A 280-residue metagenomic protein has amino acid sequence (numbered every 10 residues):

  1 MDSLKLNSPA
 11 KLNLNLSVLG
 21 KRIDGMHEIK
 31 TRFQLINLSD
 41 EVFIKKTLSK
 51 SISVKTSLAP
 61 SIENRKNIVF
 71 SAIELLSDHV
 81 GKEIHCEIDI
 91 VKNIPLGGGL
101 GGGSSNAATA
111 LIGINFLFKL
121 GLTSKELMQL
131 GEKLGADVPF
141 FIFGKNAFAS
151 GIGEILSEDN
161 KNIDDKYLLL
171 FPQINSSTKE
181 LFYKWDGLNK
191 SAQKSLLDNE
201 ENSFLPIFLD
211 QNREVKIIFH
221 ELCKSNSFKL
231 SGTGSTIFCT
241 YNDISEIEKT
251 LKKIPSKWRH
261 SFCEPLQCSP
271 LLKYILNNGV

Functional and structural regions predicted by a protein language model:
M1-G97, F116-M128, S150-I152, N160 (+1 more regions): ATP-binding N-lobe of GHMP and related small-molecule kinases
D2-S8, N13-T31, L120-S227, T240-V280: ATP-dependent small-molecule kinase catalytic core of the GHMP/sugar-kinase superfamily and closely related
L35-N37, I174, G232-G234: A generic beta-sheet turn/junction motif
F43, D89, K229, S261-E264: Residues embedded in well-ordered beta-strands within globular domains across many folds
E63, G101, L209: Charge-dense, low-complexity intrinsically disordered segments
I73-S77, N115, F219, L251-I254: Conserved hydrophobic residues forming the short capping helix/wall of the S-adenosyl-L-methionine
D89-F118, A136, S227-Y241: Glycine/serine-rich anion-binding loops at beta->alpha junctions that coordinate negatively charged ligand groups
